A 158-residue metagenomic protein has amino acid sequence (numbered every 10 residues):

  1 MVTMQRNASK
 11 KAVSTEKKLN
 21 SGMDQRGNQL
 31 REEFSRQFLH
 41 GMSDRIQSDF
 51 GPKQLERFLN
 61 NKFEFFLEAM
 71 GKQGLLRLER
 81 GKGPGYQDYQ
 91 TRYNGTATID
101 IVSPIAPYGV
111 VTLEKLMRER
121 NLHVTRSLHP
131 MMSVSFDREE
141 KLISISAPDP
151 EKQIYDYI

Functional and structural regions predicted by a protein language model:
V2-L122, H129-P130, F136, S144-K152: Regulatory modules associated with amino-acid/nitrogen control
Y157: Internal, well-ordered alpha/beta segment that forms a basic, Gly-enriched binding/recognition surface
